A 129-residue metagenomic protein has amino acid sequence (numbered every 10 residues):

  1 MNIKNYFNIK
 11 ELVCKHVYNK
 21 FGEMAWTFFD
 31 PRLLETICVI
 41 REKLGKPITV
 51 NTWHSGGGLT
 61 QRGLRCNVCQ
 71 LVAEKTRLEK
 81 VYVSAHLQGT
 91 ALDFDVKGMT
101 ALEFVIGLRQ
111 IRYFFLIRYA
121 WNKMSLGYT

Functional and structural regions predicted by a protein language model:
M1-T49: Active-site acidic/histidine clusters and adjacent loop/turn architecture that either coordinate catalytic ions
N8, D30, C69, K75-T76 (+1 more regions): Alpha-helix initiation/capping motif
L34-L78: Extended, low-complexity, intrinsically disordered C-terminal regulatory tails of eukaryotic serine/threonine kinases
E79-T129: Catalytic cores and adjacent binding grooves of peptidoglycan-active enzymes
